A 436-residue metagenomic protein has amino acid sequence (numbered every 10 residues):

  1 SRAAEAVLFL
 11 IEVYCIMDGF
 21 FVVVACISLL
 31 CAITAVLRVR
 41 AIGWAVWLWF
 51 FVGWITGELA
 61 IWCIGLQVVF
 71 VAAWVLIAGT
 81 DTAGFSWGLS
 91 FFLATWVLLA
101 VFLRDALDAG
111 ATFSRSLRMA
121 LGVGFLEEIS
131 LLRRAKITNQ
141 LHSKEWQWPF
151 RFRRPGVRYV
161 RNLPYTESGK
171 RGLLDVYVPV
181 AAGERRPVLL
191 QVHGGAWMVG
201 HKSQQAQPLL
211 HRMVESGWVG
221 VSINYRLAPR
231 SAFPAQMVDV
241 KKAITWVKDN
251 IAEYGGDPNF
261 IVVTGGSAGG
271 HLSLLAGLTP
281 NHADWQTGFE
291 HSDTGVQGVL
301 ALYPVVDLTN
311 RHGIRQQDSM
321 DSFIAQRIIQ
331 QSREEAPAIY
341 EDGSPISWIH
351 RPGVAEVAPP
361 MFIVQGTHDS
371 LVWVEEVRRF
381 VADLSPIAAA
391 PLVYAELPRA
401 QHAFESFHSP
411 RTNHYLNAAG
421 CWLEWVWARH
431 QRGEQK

Functional and structural regions predicted by a protein language model:
S1-I16: Short, Lys/Arg-enriched N-terminal segments with co-localized hydrophobic residues within the first ~10-30 amino acids
Y14-K436: Alpha/beta-hydrolase superfamily serine-hydrolase fold, recognizing
